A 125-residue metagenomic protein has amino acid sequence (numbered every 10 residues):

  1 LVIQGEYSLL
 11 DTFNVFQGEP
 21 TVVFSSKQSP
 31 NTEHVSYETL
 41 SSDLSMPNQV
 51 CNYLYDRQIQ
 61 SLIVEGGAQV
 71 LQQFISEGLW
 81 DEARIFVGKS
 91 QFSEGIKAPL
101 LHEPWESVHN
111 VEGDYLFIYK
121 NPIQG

Functional and structural regions predicted by a protein language model:
L1-Q60, Q69-Q72, G125: Active-site ligand-binding patch in enzyme domains
V22, E82-R84: Well-ordered beta-strand positions
I59-L62, G66, R84-F86: Helical hairpin unit composed of two closely spaced alpha helices linked by a short loop
L62, E94-G95: Extended hydrophobic-aromatic, low-complexity segments
G66-Q73, K89-F92: Small/polar glycine-rich anion-binding or flexible loop at a beta-alpha turn
F74-E82: Short acidic amphipathic segments
G95-G125: Conserved histidine-centered catalytic loops in small-molecule metabolism enzymes
